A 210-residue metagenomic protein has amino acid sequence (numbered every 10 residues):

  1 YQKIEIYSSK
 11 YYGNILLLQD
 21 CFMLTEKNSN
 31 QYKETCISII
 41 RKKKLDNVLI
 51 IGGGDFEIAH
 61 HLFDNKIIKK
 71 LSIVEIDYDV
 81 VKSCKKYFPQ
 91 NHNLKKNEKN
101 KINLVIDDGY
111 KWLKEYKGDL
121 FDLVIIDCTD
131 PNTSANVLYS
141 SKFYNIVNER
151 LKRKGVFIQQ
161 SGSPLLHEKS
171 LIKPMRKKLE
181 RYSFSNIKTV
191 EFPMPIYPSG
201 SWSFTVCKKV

Functional and structural regions predicted by a protein language model:
Y1-I15: N-terminal auxiliary segments of SAM/dcSAM-dependent transferases
I6, G162, F192: Short, loop-centered acidic/histidine patches that primarily coordinate divalent metals
Y12-Q19, V156: Short, basic/glycine-rich phosphate-binding loops at helix/coil junctions that contact nucleotide phosphates
L24-R176, E180, P198-G200, T205: The AdoMet/dcAdoMet-binding core of the Class I SAM-like
F184-P195: Conserved S-adenosyl-L-methionine
V206-V210: C-terminal lobe and adjacent flexible extensions of AdoMet/dcAdoMet transferase-like proteins
